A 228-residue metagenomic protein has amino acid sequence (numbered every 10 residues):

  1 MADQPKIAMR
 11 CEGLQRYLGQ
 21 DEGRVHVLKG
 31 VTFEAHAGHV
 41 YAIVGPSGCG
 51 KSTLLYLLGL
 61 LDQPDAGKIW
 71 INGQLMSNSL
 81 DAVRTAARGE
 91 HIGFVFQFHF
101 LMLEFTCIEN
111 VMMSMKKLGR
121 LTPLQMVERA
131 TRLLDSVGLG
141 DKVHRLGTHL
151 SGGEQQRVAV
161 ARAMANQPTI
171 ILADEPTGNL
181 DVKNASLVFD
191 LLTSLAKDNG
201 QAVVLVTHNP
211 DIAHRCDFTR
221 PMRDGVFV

Functional and structural regions predicted by a protein language model:
A2-D3: Pre-NBD coupling/linker segments of ABC/ABC-like ATPases
A8-M9, L14-M222: ABC family nucleotide-binding domain
D224-V228: Conserved switch/coupling elements of ABC/ABC-like ATPase nucleotide-binding domains
